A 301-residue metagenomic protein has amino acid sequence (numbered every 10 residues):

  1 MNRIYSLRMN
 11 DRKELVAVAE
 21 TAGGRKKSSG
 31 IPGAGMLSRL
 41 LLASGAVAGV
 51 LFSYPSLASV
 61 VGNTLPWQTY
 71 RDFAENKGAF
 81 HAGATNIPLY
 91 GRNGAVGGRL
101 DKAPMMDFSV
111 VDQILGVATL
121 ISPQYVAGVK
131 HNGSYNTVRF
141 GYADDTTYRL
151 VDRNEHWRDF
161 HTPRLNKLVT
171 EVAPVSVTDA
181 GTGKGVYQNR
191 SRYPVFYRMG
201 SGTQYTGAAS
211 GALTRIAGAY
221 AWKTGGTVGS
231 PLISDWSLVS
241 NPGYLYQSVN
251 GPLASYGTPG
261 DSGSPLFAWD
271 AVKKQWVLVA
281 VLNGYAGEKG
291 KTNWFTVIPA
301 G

Functional and structural regions predicted by a protein language model:
R3-S28, A48-G49: Solvent-exposed adhesion/ligand-recognition segments of exported proteins
R8-M9, R139-A143, F267-A271: A generic structural motif
S28-L42: Bacterial N-terminal signal peptides that target proteins for export
A43-A46, S56: Cleavable N-terminal signal peptides
F52-A58: Sec/Tat signal peptide C-region and signal peptidase I cleavage site
S59-A95, R99, G116-G133, A221-G251 (+1 more regions): C-terminal subregion of chymotrypsin/trypsin-like serine protease catalytic domains
S122-P123, A127-R158, L168-E171, Y193: Catalytic-histidine neighborhood of serine endopeptidases, predominantly the chymotrypsin-like S1/PA family
F160, R164-G260, L282-N293: Chymotrypsin/trypsin-fold serine protease catalytic domain
